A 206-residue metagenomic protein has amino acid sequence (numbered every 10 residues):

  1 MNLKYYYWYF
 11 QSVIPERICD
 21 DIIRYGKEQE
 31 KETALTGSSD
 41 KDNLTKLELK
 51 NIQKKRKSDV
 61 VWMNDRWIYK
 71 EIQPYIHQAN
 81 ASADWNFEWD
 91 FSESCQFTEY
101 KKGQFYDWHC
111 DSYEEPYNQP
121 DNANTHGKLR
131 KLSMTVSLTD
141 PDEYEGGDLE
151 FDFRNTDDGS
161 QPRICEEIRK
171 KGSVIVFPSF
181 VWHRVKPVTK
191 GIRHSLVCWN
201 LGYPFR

Functional and structural regions predicted by a protein language model:
M1-V176, F180-R206: Fe(II)/2-oxoglutarate oxygenase catalytic core
